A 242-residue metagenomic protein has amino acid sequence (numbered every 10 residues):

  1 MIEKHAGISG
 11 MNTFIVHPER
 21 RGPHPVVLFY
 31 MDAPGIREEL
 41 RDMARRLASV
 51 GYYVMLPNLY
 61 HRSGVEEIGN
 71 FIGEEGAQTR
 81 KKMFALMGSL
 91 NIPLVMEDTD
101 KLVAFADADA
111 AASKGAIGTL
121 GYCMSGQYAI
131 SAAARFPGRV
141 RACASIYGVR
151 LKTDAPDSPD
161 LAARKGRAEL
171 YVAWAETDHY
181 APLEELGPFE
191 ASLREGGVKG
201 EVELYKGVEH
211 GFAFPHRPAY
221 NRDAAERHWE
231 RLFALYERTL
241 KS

Functional and structural regions predicted by a protein language model:
M1-S242: N-terminal cap/leader regions of alpha/beta-hydrolase-fold enzymes, predominantly small-molecule hydrolases
